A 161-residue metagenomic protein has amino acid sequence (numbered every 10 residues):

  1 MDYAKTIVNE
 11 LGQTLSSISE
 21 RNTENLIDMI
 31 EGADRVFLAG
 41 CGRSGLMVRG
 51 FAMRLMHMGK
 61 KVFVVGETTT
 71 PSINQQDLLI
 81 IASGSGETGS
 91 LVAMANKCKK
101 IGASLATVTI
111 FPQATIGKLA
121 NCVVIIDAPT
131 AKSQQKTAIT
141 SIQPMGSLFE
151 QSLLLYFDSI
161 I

Functional and structural regions predicted by a protein language model:
M1-A4, C41-G45: Short, compositionally biased "basic patch" segments
M1-S17: Generic N-terminal amphipathic, Lys/Arg-enriched alpha-helix
A4, T23-L26, V48: Hydrophobic packing residues in well-ordered alpha-helices of helical domains and bundles
A4-T6, D28-A33, S72-Q75, V92-A93: A short alpha-helix capping/helix-coil boundary motif
T14-I18, A39-G42: A short N-terminal beta->alpha junction/helix N-cap motif
S17-G32: A short, well-structured juxtamembrane/interface segment
F37-C41, M47-L155, I161: Glycine-rich phosphate-binding loops that contact phosphosugars or nucleotide phosphates
